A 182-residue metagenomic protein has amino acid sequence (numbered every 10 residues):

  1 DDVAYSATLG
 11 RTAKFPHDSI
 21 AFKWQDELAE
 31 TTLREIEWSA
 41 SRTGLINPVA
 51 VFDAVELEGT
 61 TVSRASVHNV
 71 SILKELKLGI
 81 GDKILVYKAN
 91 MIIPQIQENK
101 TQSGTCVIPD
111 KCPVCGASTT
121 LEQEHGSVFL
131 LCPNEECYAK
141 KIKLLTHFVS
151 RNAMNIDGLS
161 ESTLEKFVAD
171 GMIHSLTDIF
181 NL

Functional and structural regions predicted by a protein language model:
D1-L182: RNA/tRNA-interacting regions in translation and RNA-turnover enzymes
